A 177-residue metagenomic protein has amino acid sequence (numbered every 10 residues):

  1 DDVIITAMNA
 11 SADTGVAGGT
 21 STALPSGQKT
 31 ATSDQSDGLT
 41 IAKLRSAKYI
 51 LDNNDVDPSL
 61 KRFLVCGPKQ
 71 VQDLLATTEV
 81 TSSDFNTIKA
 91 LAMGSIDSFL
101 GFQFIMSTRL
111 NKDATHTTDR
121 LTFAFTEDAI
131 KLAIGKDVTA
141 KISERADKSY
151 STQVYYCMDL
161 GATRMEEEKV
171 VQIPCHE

Functional and structural regions predicted by a protein language model:
D1-N53, Q172-E177: Alpha-helical scaffold segments that mediate packing/assembly in large oligomeric complexes
D1-T20, D55-P68, F104, A140-R164: Long, contiguous amphipathic alpha-helices that act as assembly "spine/axial" helices in icosahedral shell and virion
N9, N53-N54, N86, N111: Detector for Asparagine
D13, K69-D73, L110-K112: Short, catalytically relevant binding-site loops at active-site mouths
P25, T32-L39, T77-E177: Sequence/fold signature of self-assembling virion shell proteins
D34-T78: Hydrophobic, aromatic-enriched interface-forming segments
